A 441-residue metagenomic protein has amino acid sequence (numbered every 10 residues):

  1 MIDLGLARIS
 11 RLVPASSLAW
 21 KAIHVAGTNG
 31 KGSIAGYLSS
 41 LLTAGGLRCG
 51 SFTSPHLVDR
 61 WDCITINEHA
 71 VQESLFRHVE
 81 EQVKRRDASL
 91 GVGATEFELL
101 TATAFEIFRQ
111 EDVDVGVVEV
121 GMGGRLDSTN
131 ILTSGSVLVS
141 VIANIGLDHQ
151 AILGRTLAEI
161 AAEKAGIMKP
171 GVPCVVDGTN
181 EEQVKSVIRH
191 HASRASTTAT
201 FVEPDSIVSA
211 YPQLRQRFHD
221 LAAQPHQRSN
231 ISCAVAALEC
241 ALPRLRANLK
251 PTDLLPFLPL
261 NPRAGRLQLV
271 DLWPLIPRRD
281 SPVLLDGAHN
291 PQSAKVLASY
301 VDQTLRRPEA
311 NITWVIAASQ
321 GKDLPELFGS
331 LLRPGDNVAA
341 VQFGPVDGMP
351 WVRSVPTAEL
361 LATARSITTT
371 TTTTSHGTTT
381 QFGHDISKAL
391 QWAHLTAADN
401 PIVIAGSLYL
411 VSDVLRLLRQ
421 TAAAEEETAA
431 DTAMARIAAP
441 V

Functional and structural regions predicted by a protein language model:
I2, L6, S10-A19, T43-L138 (+3 more regions): ATP-dependent carboxylate-amine ligase catalytic core
I23-G27: Hydrophobic anchor at the beta1->P-loop junction of P-loop NTPases
S33-L38: Hydrophobic positions on the alpha1 helix immediately C-terminal to the Walker A/P-loop
V115-V118, S128-V141, G146, E159 (+1 more regions): Nucleotide phosphate-binding/pyrophosphate-handling subdomain across enzymes that bind or process nucleotide phosphates
L138-V139, A151-C240, R246, P259: Internal gly/pro-rich beta-alpha loop/helix module that stabilizes soluble enzyme cofactors or their anionic handles
D148, P345-V346, A424-V441: Short, flexible loop segments at boundaries between secondary-structure elements
T179-S196, T200, S209, R228 (+3 more regions): C-terminal helical cap/extension that packs against the catalytic core of soluble nucleotide-cofactor enzymes
A389, A393-R419: A glycine-rich beta-strand to alpha-helix segment that forms a phosphate/ribose-binding loop at ligand/cofactor sites
